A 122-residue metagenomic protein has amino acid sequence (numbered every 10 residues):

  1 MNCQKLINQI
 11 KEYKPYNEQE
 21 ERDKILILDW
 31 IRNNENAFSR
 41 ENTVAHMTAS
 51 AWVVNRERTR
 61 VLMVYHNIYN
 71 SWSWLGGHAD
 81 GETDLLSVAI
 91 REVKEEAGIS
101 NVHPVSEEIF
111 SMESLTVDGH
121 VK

Functional and structural regions predicted by a protein language model:
Q4-K14: Generic N-terminal amphipathic, Lys/Arg-enriched alpha-helix
E12-S50: Acidic, metal-coordinating catalytic segment for phosphate/diphosphate chemistry, firing primarily on the Nudix
N33, N42, N67-Y69, W74 (+1 more regions): Residue-level signal for pocket-adjacent positions within structured domains
E35, L75-G76, G81, V117-K122: Functional cleft and adjacent loop/helix regions within the main domain that mediate ligand binding or catalysis
E57-V102: Conserved Nudix-box catalytic region and its N-terminal flanking loop in Nudix hydrolases and closely related
G98-K122: Active-site segment of metal-dependent pyrophosphate-handling enzymes, primarily the Nudix hydrolase catalytic core
